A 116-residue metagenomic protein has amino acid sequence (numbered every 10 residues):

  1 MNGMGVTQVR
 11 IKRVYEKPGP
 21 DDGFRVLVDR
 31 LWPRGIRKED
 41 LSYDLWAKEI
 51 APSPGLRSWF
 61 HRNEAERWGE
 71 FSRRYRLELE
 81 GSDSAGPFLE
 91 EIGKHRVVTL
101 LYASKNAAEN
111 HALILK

Functional and structural regions predicted by a protein language model:
N2-K116: Residues lining hydrophobic/aromatic ligand-binding pockets adjacent to catalytic sites
